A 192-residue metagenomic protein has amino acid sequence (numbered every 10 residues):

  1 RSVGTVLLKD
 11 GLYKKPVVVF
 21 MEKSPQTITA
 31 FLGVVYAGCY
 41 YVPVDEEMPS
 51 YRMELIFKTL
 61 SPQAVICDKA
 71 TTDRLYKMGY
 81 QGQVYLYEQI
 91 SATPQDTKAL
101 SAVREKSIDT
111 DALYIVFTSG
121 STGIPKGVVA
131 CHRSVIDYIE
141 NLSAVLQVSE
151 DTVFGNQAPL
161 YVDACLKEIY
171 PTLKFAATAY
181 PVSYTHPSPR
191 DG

Functional and structural regions predicted by a protein language model:
R1-I136, L146-Q147: Carrier-protein-dependent adenylate-forming modules in NRPS/ANL systems
M21-E22, V116-S119, T152, A158 (+1 more regions): Active-site beta-alpha turn of Rossmann-fold NAD(P)-dependent dehydrogenases/reductases
E22, A70-T72, A158-Y161, S183 (+1 more regions): Adenylate-forming
P49, D163, G192: Active-site loop signature of alpha/beta-hydrolase-fold enzymes
T118, Y184-G192: Conserved small/polar residues in nucleotide/adenosyl-binding loops
K126-V153, V162-P187: Conserved AMP-binding/adenylation subdomain of ANL enzymes
